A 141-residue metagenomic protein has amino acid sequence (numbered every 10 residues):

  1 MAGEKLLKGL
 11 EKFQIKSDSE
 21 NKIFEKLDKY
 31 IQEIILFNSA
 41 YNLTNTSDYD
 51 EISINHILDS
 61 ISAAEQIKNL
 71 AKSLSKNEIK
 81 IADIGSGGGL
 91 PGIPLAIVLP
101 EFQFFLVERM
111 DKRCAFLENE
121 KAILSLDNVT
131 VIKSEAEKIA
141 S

Functional and structural regions predicted by a protein language model:
M1-K76, N119-V129: Class I SAM-dependent transferase core
I61-S141: Conserved SAM/SAH cofactor-binding pocket of Class I
